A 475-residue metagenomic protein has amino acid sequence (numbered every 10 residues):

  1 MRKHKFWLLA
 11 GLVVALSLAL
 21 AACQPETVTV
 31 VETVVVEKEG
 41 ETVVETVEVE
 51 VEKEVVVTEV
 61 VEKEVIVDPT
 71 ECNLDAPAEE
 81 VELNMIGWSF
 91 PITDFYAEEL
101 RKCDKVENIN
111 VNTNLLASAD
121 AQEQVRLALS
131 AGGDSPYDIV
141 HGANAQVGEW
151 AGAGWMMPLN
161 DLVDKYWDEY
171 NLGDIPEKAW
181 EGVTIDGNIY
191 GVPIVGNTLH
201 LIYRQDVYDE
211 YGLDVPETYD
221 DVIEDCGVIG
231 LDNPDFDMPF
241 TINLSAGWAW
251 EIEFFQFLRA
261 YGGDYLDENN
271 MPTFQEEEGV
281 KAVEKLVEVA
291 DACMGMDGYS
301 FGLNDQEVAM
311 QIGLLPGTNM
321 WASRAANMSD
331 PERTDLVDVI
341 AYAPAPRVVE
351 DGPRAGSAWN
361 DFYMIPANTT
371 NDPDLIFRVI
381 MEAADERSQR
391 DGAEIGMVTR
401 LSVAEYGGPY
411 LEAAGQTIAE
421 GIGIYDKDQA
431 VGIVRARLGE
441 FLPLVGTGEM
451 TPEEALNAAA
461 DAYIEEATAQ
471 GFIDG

Functional and structural regions predicted by a protein language model:
D68-P77, N144-T198, D214, I223 (+2 more regions): Hinge/lid segment of periplasmic solute-binding proteins
D75-A76, N160-I175, P234, P239-L244 (+5 more regions): Short, solvent-exposed loop/beta-turn-alpha elements that line the ligand-binding surface or hinge of extracytoplasmic
E99-I175, D206-E217, E307-A309, G313-G317 (+1 more regions): Extracytoplasmic "Venus flytrap"/periplasmic binding protein-like
L127-S130, S135-V140, D168-V207, D351-G356 (+1 more regions): A structural signal for short loop-to-beta-strand junctions that line the ligand-binding cleft of periplasmic/secreted
S130, Y211, E284, V289-M294 (+2 more regions): Extracytoplasmic/periplasmic substrate-recognition and gating elements
I175, I340-R347, G392-L444, A469-G475: Long, aromatic- and glycine/proline-rich binding clefts that accommodate carbohydrate-like moieties
E181, I185-I194, L199, I223-P272 (+1 more regions): Extracytoplasmic/periplasmic solute-binding protein
D225-G230, E268-Y299, A345: Glycine-centered hinge/linker elements that transmit conformational signals in sensory and ligand-binding systems
